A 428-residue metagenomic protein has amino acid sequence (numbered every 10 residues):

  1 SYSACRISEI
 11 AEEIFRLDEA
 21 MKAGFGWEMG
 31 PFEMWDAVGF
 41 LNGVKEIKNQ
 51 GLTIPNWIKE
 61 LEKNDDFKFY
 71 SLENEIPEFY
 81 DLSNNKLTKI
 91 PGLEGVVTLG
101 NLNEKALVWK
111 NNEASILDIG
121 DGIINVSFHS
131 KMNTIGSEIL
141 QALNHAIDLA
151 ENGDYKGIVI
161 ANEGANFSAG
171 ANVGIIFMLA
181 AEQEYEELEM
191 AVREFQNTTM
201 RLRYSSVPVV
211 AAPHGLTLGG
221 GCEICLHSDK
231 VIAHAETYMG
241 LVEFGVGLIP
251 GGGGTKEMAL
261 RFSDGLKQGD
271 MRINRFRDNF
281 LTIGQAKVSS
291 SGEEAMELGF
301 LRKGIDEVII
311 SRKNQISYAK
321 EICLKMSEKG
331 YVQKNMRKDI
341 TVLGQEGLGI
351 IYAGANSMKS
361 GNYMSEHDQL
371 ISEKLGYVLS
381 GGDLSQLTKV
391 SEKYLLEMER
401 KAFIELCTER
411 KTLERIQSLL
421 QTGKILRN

Functional and structural regions predicted by a protein language model:
S1-E46: Helical "substrate-binding/catalytic lid" subdomain of Rossmann-like NAD(P)-dependent dehydrogenases/reductases
C5, A37-V159, D264-S291, E297 (+1 more regions): Intrinsically disordered, low-complexity segments enriched in small/flexible residues
W27-M29, N133-I135, A165-G170, T217-G221 (+4 more regions): Flexible loop/turn segments at secondary-structure boundaries
I123-S127, L140-E186, R193-A212, H234-Y238 (+1 more regions): A structural preference for short, pocket-lining loop segments at secondary-structure junctions
V210-L218, I283-K287: Glycine-rich beta-to-alpha transition loops that act as phosphate-gripper elements at the mouths of alpha/beta enzyme
G219-K230, H234-M271, R277: CoA-thioester-processing core
